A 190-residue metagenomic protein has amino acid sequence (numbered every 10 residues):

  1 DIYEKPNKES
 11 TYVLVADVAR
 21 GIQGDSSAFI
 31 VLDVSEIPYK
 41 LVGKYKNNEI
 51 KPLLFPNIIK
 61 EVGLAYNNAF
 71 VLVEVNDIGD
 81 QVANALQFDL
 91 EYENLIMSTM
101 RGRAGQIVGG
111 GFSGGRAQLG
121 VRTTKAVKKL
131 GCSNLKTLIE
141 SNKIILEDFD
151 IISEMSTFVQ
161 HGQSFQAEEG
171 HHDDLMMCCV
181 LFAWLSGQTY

Functional and structural regions predicted by a protein language model:
D1-M100, Q106-I107, K125, K129 (+2 more regions): RNase H-like, metal-dependent nuclease domains and their acidic two-metal-ion catalytic environment used
G109-A117: Surface-exposed intrinsically disordered loops and tails
L119-K125: Amphipathic alpha-helical blocks and their helix-capping loop/short-beta junctions
